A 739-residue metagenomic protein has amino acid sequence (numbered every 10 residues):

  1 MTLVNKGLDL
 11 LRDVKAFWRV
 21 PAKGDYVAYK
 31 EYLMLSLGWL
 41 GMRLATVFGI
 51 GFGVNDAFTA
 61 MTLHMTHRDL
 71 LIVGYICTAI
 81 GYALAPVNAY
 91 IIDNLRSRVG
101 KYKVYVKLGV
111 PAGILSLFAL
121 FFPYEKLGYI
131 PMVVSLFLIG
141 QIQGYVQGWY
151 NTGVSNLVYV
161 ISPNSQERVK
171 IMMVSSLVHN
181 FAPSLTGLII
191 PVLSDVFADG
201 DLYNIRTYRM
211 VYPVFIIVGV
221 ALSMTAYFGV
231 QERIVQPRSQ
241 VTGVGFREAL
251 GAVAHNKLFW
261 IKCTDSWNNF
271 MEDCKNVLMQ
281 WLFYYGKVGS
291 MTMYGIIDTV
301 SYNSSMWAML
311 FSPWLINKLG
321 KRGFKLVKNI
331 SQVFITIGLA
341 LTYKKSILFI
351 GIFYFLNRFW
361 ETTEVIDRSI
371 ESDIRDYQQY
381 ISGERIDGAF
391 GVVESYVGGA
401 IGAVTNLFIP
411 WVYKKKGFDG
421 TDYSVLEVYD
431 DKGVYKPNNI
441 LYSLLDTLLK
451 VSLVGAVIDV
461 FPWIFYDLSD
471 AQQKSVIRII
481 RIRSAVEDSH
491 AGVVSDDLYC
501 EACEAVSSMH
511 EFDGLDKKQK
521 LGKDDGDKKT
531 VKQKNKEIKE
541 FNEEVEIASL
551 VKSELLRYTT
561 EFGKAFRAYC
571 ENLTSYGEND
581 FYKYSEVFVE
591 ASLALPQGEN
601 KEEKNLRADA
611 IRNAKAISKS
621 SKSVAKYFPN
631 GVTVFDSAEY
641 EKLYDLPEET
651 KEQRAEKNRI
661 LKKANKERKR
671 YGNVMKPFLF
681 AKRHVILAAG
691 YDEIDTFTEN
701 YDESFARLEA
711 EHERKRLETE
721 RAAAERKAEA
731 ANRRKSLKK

Functional and structural regions predicted by a protein language model:
T2-R375, Q379-Y380, E384-G492, C503 (+15 more regions): Membrane-embedded alpha-helical bundles of multi-pass transporters/translocases, especially carrier/permease families
T2-V4, L10-D13, S484-K739: Long, low-complexity, intrinsically disordered cytosolic termini of multi-pass membrane proteins
